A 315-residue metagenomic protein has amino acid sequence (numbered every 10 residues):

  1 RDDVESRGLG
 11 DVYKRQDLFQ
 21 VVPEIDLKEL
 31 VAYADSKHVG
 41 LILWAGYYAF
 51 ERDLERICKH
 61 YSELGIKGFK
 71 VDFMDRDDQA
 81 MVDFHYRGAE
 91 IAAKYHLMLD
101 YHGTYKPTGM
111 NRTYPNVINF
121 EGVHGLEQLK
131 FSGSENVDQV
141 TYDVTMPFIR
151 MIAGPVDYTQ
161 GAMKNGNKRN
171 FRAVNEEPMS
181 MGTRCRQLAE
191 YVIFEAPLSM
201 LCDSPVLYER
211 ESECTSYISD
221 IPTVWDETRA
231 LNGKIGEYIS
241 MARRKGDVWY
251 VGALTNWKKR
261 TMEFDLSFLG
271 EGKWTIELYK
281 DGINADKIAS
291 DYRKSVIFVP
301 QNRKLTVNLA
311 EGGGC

Functional and structural regions predicted by a protein language model:
D3-L9, Y13: Single conserved hydrophobic/aromatic residue that forms the stacking wall/gate of nucleotide- or nucleobase-binding
K14-M181: Aromatic- and carboxylate-enriched substrate-binding clefts and catalytic-loop regions of carbohydrate-active enzymes
L97-G103, L126-F131, P197-Y208, W225-R229 (+1 more regions): Acidic/polar loop patches that form or flank catalytic/metal-binding clefts of enzymes that bind anionic ligands
K168-F194, S199, R244-V248, L254-R260: Long hydrophobic segments that form regular secondary structure
D203-Y250, D286-S290: Glycan-recognition and catalytic regions of carbohydrate-active enzymes
I235-W274, C315: Carbohydrate-binding surface patches
L278-N302: Solvent-exposed beta-strand/loop surfaces of large extracellular or lumenal domains
V296-C315: C-terminal beta-strand-rich structural cap/linker in extracellular carbohydrate-active enzymes
